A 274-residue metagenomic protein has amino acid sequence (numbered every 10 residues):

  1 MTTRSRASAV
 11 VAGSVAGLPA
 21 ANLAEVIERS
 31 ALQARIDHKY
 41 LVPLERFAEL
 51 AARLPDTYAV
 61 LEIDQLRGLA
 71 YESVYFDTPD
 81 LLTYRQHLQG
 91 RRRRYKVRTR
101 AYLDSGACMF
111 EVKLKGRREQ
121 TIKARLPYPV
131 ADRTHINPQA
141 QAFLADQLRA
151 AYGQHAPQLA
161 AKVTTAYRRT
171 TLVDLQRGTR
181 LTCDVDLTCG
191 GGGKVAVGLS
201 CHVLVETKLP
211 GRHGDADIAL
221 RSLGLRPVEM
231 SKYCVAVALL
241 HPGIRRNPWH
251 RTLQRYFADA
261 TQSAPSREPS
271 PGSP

Functional and structural regions predicted by a protein language model:
M1-P274: Phosphate-end processing signature that detects enzymes handling 5′-triphosphorylated RNA and polyphosphate
